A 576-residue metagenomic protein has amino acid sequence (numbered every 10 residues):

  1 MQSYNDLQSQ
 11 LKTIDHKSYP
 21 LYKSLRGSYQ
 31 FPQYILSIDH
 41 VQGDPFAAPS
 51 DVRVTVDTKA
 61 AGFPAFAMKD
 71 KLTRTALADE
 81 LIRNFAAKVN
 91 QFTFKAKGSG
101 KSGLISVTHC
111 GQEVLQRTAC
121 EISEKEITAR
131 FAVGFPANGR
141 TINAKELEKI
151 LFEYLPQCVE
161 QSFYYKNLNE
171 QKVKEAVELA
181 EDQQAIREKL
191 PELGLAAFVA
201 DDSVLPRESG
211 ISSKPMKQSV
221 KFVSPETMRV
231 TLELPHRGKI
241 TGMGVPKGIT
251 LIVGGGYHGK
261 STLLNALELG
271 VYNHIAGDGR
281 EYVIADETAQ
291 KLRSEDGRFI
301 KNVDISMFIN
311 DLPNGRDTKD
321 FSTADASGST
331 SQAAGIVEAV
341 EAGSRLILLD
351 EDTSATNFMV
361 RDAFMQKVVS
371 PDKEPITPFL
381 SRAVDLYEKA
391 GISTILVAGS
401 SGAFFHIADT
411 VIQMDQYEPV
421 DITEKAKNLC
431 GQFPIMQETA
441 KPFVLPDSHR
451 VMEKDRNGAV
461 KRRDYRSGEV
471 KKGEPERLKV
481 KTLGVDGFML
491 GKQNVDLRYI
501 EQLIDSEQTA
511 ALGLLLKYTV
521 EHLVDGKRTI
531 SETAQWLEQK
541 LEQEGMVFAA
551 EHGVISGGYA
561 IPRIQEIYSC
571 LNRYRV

Functional and structural regions predicted by a protein language model:
M1-G194, L205: N-terminal accessory targeting/assembly segments
N143, R298, F308-S329, R361-I376: Flexible beta-alpha connector loops of hexameric P-loop NTPases
P191-L195, D201, Y257, L264-E295 (+2 more regions): Carboxylate/His-rich catalytic cores and anion/metal-binding grooves
P206-T241, A276, I284-A289, R293-I300 (+1 more regions): N-terminal pre-Walker A segment at the start of P-loop NTPase domains
I240-Y272: Glycine-rich phosphate-binding P-loop
S327-A339: Conserved alpha-helical scaffold flanking the Walker A/P-loop in AAA+ ATPase domains
A339-A383, Y387-E388, S400-H406, T410-K427: Conserved P-loop NTPase nucleotide-binding/switch module
E388-G391, V397-V576: Conserved NTP phosphate-binding and transfer environment spanning the P-loop NTPase/kinase superfamily
